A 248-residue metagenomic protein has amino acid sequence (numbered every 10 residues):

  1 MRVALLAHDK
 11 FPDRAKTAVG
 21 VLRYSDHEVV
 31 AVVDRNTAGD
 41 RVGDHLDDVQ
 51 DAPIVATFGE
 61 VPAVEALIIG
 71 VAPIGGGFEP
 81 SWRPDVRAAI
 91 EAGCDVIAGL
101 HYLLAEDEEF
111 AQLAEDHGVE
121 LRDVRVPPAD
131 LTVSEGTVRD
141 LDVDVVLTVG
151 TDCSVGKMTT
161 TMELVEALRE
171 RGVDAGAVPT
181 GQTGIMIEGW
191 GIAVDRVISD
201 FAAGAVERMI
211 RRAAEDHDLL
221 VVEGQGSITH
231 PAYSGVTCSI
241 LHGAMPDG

Functional and structural regions predicted by a protein language model:
M1-H27: N-terminal phosphate-binding or glycine-rich loops at protein starts, especially the Walker A/P-loop of NTPases
A15, G20-R23, D34-L46, T57-F58 (+2 more regions): ATP-dependent carboxylate-amine ligase catalytic core
E28-T37, I97-L100, G248: Short internal beta-strands
D44-P62, P73-R83: Glycine-rich, highly charged phosphate/nucleotide-binding loops
V71, G76-F78, Q225-H230, P246-G248: Conserved Switch II/interswitch segment of TRAFAC-class P-loop GTPases
G75-G77, D85-R87, E91-V145: Extreme N-terminal, non-catalytic leader segments that precede Walker-type/kinase nucleotide-binding cores
D130-A175: Walker A (P-loop) phosphate-binding motif
